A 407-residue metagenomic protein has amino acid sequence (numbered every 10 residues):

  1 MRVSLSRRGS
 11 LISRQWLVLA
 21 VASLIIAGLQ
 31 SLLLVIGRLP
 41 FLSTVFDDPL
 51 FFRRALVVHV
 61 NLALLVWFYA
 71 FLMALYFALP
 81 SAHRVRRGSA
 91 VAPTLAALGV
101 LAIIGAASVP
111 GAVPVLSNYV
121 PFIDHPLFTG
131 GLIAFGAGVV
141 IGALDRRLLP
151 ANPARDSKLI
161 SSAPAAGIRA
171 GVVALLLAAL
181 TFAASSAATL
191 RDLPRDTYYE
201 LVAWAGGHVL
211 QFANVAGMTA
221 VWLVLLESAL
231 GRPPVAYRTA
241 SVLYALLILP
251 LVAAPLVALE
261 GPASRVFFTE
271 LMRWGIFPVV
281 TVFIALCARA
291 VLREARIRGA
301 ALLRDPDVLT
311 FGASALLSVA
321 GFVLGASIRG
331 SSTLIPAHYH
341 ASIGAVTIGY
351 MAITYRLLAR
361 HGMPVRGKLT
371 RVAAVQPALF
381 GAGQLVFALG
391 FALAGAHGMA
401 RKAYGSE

Functional and structural regions predicted by a protein language model:
M1-S10: Short, Lys/Arg-rich, polar N-terminal cytosolic tail immediately upstream of the first transmembrane signal-anchor
S13-L39, F52-A112, D124-L148, A165-A188 (+6 more regions): Hydrophobic cores of alpha-helical transmembrane segments in multi-pass integral membrane proteins
F41-A55, Y198-Y199: Perimembrane loop-to-helix junctions flanking transmembrane segments
F46-D47, P114-N118, D192-Y199, E260-F267: Membrane-interface helix termini and inter-helical loops of multi-pass transporters
P153-D156, S186-E200: Short, flexible helix-coil linker/hinge segments at the edges of structured domains or between repeats
A154-A163, Y199, A229-S241, S264-E270 (+2 more regions): Hydrophobic, small-residue-rich membrane helices and short re-entrant helix-turn-helix hairpins that build
A300-A301, G325-G330: Alpha-helical transmembrane segments in multi-pass integral membrane proteins
S332-L334: Acidic, serine/threonine- and proline-rich low-complexity regulatory regions
